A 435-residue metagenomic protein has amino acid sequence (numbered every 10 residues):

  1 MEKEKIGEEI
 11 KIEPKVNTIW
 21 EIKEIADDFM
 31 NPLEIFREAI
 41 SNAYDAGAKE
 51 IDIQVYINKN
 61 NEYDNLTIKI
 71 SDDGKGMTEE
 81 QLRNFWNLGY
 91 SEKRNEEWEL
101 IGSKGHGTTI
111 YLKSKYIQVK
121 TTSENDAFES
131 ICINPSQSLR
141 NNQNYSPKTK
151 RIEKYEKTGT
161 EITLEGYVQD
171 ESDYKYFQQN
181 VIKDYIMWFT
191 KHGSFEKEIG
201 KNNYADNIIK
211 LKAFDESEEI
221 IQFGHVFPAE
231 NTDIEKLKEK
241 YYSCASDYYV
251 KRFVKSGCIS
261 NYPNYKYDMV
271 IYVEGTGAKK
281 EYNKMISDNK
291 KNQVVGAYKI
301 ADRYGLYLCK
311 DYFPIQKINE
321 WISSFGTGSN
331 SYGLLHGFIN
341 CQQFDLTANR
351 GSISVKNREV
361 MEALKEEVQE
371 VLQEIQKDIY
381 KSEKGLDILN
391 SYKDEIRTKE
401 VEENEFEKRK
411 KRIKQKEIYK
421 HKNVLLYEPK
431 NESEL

Functional and structural regions predicted by a protein language model:
M1-I6, C244-L435: Charged regulatory segments coupled to nucleotide-binding catalytic modules in large multidomain enzymes
M1-K59, E79-W86, K416-L426, K430-L435: Bergerat-fold GHKL ATPase/HATPase_c domain
M1-P14, A46-L100, D126-K310, P314-Q316: Interdomain "switch/hinge" adjacent to the Bergerat
M30-I35, E80, G105-H106, K157 (+6 more regions): Charged, alpha-helix-enriched surfaces in structured cytosolic catalytic cores of large nucleotide-utilizing machines
E34-S41, D45, E79, R83 (+6 more regions): A broad, structural surface signal
N95-Y116: Glycine-rich phosphate-binding loop
K113-I117, T158, Y304, G333-H336: Short glycine-/polar-rich loops that comprise or flank the Walker A/P-loop and associated switch/sensor motifs
V119-E124: A short beta-strand-to-loop motif within the catalytic HATPase_c
